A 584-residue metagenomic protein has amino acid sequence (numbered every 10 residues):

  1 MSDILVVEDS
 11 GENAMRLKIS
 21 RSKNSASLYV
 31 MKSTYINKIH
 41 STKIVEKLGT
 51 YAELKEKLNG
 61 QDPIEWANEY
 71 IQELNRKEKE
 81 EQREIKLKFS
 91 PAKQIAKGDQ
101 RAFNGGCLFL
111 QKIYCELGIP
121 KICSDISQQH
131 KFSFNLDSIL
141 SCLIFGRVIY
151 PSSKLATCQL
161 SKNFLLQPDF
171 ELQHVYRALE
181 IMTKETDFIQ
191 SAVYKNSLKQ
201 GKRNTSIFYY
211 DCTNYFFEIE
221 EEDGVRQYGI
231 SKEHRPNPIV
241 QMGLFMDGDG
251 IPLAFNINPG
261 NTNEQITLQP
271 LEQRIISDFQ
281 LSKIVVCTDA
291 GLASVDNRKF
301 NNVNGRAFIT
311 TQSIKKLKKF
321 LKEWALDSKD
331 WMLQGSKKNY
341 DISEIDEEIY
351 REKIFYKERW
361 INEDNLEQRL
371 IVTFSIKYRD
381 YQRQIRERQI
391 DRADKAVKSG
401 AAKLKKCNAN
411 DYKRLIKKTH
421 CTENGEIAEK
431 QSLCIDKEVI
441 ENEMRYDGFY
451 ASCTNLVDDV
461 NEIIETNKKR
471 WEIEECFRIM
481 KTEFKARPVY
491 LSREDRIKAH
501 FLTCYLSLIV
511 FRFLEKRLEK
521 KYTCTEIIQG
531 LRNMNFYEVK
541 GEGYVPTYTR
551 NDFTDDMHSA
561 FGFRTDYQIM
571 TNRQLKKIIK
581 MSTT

Functional and structural regions predicted by a protein language model:
M1-D137: Conserved glycine(s) in the ABC-transporter nucleotide-binding domain "signature"
L17-I19, S25-S27, L117-T584: Anion-binding and metal-coordination hotspots
